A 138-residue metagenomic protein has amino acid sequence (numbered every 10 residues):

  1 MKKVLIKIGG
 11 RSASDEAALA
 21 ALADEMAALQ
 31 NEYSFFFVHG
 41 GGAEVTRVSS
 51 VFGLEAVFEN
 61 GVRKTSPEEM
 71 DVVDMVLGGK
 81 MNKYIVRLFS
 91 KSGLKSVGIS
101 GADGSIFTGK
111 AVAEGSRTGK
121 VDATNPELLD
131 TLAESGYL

Functional and structural regions predicted by a protein language model:
M1-L138: Nucleotide/pyrophosphate-binding catalytic subdomain
